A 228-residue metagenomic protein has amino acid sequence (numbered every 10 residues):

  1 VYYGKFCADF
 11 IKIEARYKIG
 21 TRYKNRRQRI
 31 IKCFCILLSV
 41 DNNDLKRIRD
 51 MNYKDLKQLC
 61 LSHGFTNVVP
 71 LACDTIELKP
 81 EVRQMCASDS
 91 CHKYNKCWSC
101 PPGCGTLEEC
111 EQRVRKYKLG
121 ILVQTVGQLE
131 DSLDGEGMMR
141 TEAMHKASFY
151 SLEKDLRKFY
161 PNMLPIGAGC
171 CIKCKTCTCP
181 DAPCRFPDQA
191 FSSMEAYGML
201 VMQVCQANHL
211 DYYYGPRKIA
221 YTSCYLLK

Functional and structural regions predicted by a protein language model:
Y2, D9, Y17, Y23-N25 (+1 more regions): Intrinsic-disorder-associated, low-complexity terminal segments enriched in Asp/Asn/His/Tyr and depleted of Lys/Arg
C7, C33-C35: Cysteine-centered motifs
L37-S39: Intrinsically disordered, low-complexity segments enriched in serine/proline and basic residues
M51-K228: Auxiliary alpha/beta "docking" domains used to position bulky ligands
